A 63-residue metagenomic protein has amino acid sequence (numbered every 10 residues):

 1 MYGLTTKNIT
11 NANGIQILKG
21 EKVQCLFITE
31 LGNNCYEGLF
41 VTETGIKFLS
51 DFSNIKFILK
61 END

Functional and structural regions predicted by a protein language model:
M1-I9, T29-E30: SH3-family beta-barrel domains
K7, E21, V41-G45: Secondary-structure transition/turn motif
A12-Q16: Short, surface-exposed secondary-structure edge patches
I17-I28: Conserved beta-strand/loop element in small beta-rich adapter and peptidoglycan-binding domains
L18, N33, D63: Residue-level signal for functionally critical sites in structured catalytic/ligand-binding pockets
G20-K22, N34, F40, F57: General N-terminal targeting signals
T29-K47: SH3/SH3-like beta-barrel superfamily modules
V41-D63: Intrinsically disordered, low-complexity, charged/polar segments
